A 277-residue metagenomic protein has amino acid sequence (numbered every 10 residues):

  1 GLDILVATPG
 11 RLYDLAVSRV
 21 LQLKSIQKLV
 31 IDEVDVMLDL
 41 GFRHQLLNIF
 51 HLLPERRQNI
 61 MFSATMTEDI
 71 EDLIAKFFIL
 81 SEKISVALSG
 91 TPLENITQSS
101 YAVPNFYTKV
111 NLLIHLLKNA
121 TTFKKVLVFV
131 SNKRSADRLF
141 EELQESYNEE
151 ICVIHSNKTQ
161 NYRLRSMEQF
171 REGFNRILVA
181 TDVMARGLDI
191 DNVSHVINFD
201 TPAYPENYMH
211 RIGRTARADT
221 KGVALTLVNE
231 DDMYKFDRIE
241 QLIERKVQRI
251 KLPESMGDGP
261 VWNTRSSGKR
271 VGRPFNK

Functional and structural regions predicted by a protein language model:
G1-W262: Conserved helicase RecA-like core
P260-K277: Intrinsically disordered, Lys/Arg-rich low-complexity segments
